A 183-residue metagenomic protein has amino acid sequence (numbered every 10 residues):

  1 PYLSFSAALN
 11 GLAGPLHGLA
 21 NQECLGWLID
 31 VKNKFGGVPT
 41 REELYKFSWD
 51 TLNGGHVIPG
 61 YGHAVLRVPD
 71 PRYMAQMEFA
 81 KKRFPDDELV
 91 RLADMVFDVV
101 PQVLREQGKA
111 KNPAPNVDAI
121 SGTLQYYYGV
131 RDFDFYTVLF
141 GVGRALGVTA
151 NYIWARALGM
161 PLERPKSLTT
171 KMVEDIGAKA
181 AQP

Functional and structural regions predicted by a protein language model:
P1-P183: Non-transmembrane, aqueous-exposed alpha-helical and coiled segments at domain scale
